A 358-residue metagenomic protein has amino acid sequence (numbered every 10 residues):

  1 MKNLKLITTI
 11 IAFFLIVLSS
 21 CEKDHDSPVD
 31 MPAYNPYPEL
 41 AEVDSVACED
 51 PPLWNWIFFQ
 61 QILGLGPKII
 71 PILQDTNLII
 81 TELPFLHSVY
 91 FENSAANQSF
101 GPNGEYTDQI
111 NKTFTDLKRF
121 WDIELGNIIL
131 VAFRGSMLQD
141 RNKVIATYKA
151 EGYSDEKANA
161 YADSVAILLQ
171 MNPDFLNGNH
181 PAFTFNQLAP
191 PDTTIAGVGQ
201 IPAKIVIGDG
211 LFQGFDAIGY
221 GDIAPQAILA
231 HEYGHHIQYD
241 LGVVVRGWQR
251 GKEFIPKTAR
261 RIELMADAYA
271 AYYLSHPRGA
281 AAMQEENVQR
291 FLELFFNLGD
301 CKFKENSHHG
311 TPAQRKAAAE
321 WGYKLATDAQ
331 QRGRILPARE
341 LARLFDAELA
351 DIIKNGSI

Functional and structural regions predicted by a protein language model:
V17-S20: C-terminal motif of bacterial Sec signal peptides marking the signal peptidase cleavage site
D24-N179: A metal-dependent hydrolase signature that marks the N-terminal structural subdomain at the beginning of catalytic folds
W121-N142, V245-W248, P277-L292, N306 (+1 more regions): Surface-exposed patches in mature extracellular/periplasmic domains of secreted proteins
G152-I223, Y239: Active-site scaffold of zinc-dependent metalloenzymes
G221-I237, I262: Short alpha-helix carrying the canonical HExxH Zn2+-binding catalytic motif
E232-Q249, M265, Y273, R278: Catalytic Zn2+-binding segment of zinc metalloproteases
F254-A282: Post-HExxH zinc-binding segment in Zn-dependent metallohydrolases
L298-I358: Pan-zinc metallopeptidase signature
